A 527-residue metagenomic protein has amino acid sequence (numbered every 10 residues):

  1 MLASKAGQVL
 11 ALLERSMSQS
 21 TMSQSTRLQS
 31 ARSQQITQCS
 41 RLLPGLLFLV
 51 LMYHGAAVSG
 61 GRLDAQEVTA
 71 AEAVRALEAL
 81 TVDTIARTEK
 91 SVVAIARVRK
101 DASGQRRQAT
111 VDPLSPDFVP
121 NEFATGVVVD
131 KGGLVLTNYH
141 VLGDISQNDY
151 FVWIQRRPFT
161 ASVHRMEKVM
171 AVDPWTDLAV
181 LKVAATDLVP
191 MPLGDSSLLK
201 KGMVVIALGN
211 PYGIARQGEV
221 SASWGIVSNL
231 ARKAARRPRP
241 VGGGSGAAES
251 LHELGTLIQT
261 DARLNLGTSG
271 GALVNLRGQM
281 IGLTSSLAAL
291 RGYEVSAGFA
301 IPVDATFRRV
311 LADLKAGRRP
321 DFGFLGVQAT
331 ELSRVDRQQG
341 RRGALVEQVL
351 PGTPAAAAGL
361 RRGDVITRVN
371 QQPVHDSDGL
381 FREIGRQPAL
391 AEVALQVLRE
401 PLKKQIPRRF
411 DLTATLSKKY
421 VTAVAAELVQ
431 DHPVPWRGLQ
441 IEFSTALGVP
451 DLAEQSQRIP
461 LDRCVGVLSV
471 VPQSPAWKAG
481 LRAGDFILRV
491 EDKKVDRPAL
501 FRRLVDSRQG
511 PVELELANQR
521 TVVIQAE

Functional and structural regions predicted by a protein language model:
L43-A57: Bacterial N-terminal signal peptides
G55-Q66: Signal peptide processing junction and immediate N-terminal pro/mature segment of secreted/exported proteins
D64-A358, R368-E392, L398-W436, Q509: Serine-dependent protease modules
G363, G484: Conserved catalytic motifs of ABC-family nucleotide-binding domains
P433-D462, V467-P475: Extracytoplasmic/periplasm-facing segments of secreted or lipoprotein envelope proteins
E513-L516: Short, exposed beta-strand-loop hairpins at the edges of beta-sheets in extracellular/periplasmic proteins
N518-A526: Short, low-complexity, Pro/Ser/Thr/Gly-rich segments in the mature regions of secreted, periplasmic
